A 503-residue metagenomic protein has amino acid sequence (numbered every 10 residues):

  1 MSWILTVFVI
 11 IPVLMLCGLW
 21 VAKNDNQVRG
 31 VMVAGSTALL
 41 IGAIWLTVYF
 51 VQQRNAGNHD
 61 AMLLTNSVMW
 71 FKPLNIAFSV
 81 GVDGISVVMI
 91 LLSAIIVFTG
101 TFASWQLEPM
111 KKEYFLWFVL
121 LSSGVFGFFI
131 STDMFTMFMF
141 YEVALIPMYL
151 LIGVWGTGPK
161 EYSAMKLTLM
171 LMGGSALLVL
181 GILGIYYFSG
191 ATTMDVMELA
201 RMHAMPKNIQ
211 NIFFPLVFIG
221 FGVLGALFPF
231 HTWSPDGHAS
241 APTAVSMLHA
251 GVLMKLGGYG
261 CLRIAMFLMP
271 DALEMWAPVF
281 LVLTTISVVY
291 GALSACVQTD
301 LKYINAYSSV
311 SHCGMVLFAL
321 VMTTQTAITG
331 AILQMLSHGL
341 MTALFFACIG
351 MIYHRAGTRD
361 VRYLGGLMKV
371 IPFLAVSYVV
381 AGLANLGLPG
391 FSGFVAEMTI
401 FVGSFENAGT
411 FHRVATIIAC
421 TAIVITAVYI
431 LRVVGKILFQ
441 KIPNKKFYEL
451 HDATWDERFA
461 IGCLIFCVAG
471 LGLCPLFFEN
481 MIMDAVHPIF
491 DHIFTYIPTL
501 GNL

Functional and structural regions predicted by a protein language model:
M1-I4, L19-F102, Q106-L116, T192-D195 (+2 more regions): Transmembrane helix-loop-helix hairpins at membrane boundaries of multipass inner-membrane proteins
T6-V21, V33-V48, I90-S104, L121-S123 (+5 more regions): Central hydrophobic cores of alpha-helical transmembrane segments in multi-pass inner-membrane proteins across all
N26-T37, Y162-M172, I371-V376, T454-I465: Alpha-helical transmembrane segments and their helix-start/interface "positive-inside/aromatic belt" motifs in integral
A34-V51, L171-I182, L374, Y378-L386 (+2 more regions): Hydrophobic alpha-helical membrane-insertion segments
M62-V88, M134-M137, Y141-Y149, L386 (+2 more regions): Membrane-interface helix-loop-helix modules in multi-pass inner-membrane proteins
T99-W105, S123-F135, M148-K436: Hydrophobic transmembrane alpha-helices and their helix-loop junctions in integral membrane proteins
F102-W117, T243, K445-D456: Cytoplasmic juxtamembrane regions at transmembrane-helix boundaries
I371-F373, I430-L503: Cytoplasmic/organellar membrane-interface segments at the starts of transmembrane helices in multi-pass inner-membrane
